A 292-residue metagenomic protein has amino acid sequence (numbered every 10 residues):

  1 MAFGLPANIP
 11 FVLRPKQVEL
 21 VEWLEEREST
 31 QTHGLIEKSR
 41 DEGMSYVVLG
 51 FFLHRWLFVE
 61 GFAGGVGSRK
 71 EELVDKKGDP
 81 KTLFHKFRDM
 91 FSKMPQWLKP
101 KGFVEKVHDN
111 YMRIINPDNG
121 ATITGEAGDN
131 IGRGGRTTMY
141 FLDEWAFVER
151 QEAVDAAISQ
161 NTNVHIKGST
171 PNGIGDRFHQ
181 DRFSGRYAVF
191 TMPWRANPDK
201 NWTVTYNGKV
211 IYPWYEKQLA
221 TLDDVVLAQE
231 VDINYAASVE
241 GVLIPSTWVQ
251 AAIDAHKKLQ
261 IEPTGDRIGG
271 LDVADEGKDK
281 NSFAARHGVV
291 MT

Functional and structural regions predicted by a protein language model:
M1-L271, F283-V290: Phosphate/NTP-binding elements of NTP-utilizing enzymes
A274-G277: Phosphate-binding/switch region of NTP-binding enzymes
